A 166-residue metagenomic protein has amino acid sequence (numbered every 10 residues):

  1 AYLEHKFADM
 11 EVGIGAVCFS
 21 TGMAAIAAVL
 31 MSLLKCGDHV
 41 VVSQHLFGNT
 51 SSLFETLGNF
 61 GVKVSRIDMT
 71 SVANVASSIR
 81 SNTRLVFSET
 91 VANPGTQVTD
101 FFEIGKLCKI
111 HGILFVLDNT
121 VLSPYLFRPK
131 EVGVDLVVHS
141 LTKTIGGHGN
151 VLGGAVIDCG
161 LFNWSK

Functional and structural regions predicted by a protein language model:
A1-E11: Aromatic- and Gly/Pro-rich amphipathic surface segment
A16-K166: Conserved PLP-enzyme active-site core in the AAT-like
